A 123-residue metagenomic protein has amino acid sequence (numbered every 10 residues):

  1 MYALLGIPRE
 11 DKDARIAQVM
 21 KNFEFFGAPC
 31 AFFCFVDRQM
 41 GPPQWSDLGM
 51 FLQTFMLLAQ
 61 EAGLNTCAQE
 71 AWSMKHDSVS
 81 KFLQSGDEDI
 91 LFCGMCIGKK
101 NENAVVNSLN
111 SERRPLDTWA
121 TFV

Functional and structural regions predicted by a protein language model:
M1-V123: Acidic, surface-exposed loops and disordered segments
